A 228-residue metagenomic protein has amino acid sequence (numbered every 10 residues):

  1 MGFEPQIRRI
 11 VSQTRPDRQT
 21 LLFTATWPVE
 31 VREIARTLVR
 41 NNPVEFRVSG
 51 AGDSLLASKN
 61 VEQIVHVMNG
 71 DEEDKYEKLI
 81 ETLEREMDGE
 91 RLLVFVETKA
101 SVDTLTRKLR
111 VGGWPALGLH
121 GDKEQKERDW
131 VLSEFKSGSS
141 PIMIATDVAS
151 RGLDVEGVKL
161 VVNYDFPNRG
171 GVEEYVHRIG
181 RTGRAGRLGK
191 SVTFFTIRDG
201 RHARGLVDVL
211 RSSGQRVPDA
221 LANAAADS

Functional and structural regions predicted by a protein language model:
M1-S228: Conserved helicase RecA-like core
